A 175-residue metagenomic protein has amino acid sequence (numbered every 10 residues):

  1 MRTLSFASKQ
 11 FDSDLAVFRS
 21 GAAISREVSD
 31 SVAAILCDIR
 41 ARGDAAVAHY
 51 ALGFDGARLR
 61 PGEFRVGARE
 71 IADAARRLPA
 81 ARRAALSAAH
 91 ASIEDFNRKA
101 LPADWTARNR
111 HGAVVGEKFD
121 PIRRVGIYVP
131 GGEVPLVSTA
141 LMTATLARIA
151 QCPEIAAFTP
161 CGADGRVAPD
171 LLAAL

Functional and structural regions predicted by a protein language model:
M1-R123: N-terminal Rossmann-like NAD(P)+-binding subdomain of aldehyde/semialdehyde dehydrogenases
A22-S25, T145-L146, L175: Short, low-complexity, polar/charged sequence segments that are solvent-exposed and flexible
D38, Y50, L146, A173-A174: Residues within well-ordered alpha helices
A107-A173: Conserved small-residue-rich beta-alpha loop and adjacent elements that most often cradle the phosphate/pyrophosphate
